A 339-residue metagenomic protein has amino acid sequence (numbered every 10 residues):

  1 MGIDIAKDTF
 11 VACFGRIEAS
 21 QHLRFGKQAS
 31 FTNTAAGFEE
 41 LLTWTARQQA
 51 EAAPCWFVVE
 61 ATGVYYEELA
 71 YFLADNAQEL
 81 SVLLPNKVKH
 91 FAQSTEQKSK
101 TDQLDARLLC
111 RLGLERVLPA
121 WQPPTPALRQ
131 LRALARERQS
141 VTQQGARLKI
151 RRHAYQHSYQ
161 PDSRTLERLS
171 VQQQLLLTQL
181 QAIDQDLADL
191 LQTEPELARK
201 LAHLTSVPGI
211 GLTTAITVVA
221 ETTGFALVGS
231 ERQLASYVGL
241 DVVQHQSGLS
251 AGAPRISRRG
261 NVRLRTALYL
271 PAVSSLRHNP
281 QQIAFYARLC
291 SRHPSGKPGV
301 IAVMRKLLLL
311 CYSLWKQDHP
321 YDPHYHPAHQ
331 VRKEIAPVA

Functional and structural regions predicted by a protein language model:
M1-A339: A detector of single, family-specific signature residues that are central to catalytic or substrate-handling motifs
